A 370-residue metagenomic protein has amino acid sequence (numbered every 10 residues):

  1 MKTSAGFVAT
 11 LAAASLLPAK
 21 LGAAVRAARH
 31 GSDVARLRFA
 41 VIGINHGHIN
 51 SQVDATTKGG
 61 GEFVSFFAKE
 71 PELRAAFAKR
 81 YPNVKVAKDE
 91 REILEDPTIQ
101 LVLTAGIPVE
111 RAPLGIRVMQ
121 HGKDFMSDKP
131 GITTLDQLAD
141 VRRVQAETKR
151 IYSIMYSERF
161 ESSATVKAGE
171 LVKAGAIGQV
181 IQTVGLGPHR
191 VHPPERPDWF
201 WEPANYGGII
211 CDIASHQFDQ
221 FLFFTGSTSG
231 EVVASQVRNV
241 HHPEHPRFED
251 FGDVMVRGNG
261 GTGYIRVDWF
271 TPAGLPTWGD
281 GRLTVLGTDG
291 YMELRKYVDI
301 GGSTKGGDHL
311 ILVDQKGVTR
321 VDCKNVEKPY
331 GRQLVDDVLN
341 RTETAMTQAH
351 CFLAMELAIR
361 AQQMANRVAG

Functional and structural regions predicted by a protein language model:
S4-D33, L101-L103, L334-G370: C-terminal helix-rich "cap/oligomerization" subdomain common to oxidoreductases
P18-Y81: N-terminal Rossmann-like dinucleotide-binding module
V41, M126-S127, T133-T134, Y152-I154 (+1 more regions): Hydrophobic residues in well-ordered beta-strands that form the structural core
G47, K69-E72, V321-R332: Active-site loop of classical SDR/Rossmann-like NAD(P)-dependent oxidoreductases, centered on the catalytic Tyr-X3-Lys
Y81-V144: Beta-loop-alpha module in the N-terminal Rossmann-like domain of NAD(P)-dependent dehydrogenases, especially those
V109, I132-P194: A contiguous active-site-proximal alpha/beta segment in oxidoreductase catalytic domains
R196-D280, A349: Rossmann-like dinucleotide-binding domain that binds NAD(P)(H)
E244-E249, G258-Y330: NAD(P)-dinucleotide binding in Rossmann-like oxidoreductases
